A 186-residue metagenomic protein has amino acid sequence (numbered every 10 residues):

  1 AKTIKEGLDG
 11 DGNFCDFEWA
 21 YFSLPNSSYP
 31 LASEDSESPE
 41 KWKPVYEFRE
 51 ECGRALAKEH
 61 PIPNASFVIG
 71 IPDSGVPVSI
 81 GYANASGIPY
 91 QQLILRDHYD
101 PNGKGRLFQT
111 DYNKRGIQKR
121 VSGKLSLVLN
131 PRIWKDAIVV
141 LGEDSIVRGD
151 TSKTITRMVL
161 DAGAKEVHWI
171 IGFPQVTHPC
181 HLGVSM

Functional and structural regions predicted by a protein language model:
A1-M186: PRPP-associated nucleotide enzymes
